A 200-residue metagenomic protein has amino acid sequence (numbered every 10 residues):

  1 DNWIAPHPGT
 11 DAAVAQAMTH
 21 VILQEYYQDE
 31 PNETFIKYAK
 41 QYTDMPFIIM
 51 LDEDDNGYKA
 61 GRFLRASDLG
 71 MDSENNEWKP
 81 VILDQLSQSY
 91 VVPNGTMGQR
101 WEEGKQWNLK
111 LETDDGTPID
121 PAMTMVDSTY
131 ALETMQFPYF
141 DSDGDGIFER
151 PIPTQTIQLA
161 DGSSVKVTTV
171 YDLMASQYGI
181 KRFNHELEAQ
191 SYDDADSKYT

Functional and structural regions predicted by a protein language model:
N2-T200: Long, well-ordered, tryptophan-enriched scaffold segments
